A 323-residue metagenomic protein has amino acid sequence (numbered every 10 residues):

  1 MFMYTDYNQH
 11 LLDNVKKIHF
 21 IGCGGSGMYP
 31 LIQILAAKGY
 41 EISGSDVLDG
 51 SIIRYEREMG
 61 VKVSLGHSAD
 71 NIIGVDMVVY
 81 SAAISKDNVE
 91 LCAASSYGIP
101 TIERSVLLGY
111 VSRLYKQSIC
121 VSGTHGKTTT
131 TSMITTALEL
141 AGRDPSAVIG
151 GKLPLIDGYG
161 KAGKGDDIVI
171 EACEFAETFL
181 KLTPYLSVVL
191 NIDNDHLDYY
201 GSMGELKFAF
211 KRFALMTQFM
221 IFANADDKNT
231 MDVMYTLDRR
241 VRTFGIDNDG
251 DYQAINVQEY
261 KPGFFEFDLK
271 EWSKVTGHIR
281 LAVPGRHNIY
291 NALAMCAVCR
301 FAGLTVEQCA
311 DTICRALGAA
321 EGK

Functional and structural regions predicted by a protein language model:
M1-E103, L107, K228, Q253-N256 (+3 more regions): N-terminal leader/targeting and accessory segments in enzymes
H10-L11, I34-A37, R54-R57, N71 (+5 more regions): Phosphate-binding loop of NTP-binding sites
N14-K17, I21, S81, Y200-K207 (+2 more regions): Adenine nucleotide phosphate-binding catalytic loops in nucleotide-utilizing enzymes
G25-M28, T131, N288-A292: Short alpha-helical patches at coil-to-helix transitions and adjacent helical residues in well-structured domains
D46, G151-K152, D157, G250-Y260: Short linear motifs in intrinsically disordered
D46, H67, S105, I149 (+3 more regions): Residues at the C-termini of beta-strands that transition into short coil/loop
I73-D76, K164-D166, K261-G263: A short, glycine/Asx- and small/polar-enriched loop/turn that sits immediately N-terminal to a beta-strand
